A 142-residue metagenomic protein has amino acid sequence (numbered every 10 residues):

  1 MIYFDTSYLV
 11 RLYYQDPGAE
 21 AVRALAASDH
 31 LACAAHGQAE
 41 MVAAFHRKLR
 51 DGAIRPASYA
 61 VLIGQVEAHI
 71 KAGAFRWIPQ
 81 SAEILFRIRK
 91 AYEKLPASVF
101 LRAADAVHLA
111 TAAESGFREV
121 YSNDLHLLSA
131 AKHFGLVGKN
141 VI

Functional and structural regions predicted by a protein language model:
M1, A68, A113-I142: Acidic, PIN/NYN-like endoribonuclease modules and their adjacent C-terminal/linker elements
M1-E40, A44, K48-V61, F134: Short, well-structured N-terminal submotif of metal-dependent ribonuclease cores
Y8, A43, H108-T111, L127: Hydrophobic side chains within alpha-helical segments
A24-A27, K71-A72, E114: Short glycine-enriched loop/turn motifs at secondary-structure junctions
A32, I78, K139: General small-molecule cofactor/ligand-binding pocket signal
A35, S81, I142: Residues at the C-termini of beta-strands that transition into short coil/loop
V42-A91, H133: Active-site-proximal, substrate-binding regions of enzyme catalytic domains and RNA-binding/basic surfaces
F75-L125: Active-site neighborhoods of divalent-metal-dependent phosphate/nucleic-acid chemistry enzymes
